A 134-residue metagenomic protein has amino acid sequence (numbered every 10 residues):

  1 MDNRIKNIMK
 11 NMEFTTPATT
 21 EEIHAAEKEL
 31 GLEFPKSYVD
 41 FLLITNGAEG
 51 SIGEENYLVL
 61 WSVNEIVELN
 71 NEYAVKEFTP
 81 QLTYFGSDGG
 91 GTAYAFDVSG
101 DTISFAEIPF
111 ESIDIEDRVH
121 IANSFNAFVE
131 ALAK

Functional and structural regions predicted by a protein language model:
M1-A93, A133: A surface-exposed partner-binding patch
N64, G89, S112-D114, F125: Solvent-exposed, flexible loop/coil residues
D97-G100: Short acidic-glycine loop/turn motifs at beta-strand connectors
T102-D114: Short helix/strand-capping connector loops at secondary-structure junctions
E116-L132: Compact, glycine/acidic-enriched structural inserts
